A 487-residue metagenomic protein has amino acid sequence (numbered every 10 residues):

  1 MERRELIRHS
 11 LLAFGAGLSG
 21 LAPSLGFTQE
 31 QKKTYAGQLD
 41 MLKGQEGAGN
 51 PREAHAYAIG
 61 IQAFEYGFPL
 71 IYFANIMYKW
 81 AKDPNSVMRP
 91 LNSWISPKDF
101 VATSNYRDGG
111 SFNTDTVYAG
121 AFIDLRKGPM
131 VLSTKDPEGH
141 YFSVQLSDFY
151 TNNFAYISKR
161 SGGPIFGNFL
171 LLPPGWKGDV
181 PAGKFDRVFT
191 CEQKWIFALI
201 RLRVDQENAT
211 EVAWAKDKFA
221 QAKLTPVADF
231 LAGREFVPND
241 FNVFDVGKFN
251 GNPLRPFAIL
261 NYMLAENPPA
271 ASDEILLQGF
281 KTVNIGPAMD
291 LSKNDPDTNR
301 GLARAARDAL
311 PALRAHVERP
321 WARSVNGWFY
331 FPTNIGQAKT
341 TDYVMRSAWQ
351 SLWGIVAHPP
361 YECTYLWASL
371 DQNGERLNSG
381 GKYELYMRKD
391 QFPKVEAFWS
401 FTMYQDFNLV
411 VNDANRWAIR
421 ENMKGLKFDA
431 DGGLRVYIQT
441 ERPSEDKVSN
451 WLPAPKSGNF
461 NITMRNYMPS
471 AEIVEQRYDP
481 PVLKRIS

Functional and structural regions predicted by a protein language model:
M1-I7, V144: Twin-arginine (Tat) signal peptide motif
I7-F27: N-terminal export signals
E30-S487: A compositional/structural signature for long, glycine/proline-rich flexible linkers and loops on extracytoplasmic
